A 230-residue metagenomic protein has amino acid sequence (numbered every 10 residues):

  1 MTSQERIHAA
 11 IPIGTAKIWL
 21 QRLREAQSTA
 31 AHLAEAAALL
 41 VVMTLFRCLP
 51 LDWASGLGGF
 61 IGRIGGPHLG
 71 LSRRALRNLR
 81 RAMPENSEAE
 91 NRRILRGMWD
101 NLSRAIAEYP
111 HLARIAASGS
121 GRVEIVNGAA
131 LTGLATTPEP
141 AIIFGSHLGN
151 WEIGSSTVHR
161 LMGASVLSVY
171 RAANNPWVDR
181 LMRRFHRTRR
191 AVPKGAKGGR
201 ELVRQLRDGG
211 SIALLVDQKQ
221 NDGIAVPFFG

Functional and structural regions predicted by a protein language model:
T2-G145, D179-R184, T188: Membrane-anchoring hydrophobic helices of lipid-metabolizing enzymes
A113-G230: Soluble catalytic domains of membrane acyltransferases
